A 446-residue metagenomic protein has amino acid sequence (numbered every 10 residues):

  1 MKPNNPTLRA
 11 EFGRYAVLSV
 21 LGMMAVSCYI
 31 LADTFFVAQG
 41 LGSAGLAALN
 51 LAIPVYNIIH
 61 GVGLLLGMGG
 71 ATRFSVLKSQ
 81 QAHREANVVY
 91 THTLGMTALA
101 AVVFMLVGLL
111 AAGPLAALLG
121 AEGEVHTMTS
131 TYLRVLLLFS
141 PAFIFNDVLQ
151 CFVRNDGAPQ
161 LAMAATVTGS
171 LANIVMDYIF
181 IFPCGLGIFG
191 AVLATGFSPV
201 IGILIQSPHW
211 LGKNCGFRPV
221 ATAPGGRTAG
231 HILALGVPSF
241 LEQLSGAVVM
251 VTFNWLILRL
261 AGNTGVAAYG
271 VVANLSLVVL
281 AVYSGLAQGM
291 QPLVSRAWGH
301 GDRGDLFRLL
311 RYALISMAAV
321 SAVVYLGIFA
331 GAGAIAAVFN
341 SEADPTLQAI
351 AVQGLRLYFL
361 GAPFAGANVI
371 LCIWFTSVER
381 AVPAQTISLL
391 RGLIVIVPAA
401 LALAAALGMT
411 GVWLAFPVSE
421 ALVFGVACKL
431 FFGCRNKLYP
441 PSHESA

Functional and structural regions predicted by a protein language model:
M1-S19, F74-P141, P183-V237, V294-G361 (+1 more regions): Short alpha-helical transmembrane segments in multi-pass integral membrane proteins
P3-L41, P54-G69, R73, A98-M105 (+4 more regions): N-terminal transmembrane alpha-helices
R14-D33, V135, N146, G169 (+5 more regions): Transmembrane helical elements of multi-pass membrane transporters/channels
V20, C28-A47, A116-G123, I179-L186 (+5 more regions): Helix-terminus/linker motif at the lipid-water interface of multi-pass membrane proteins
S43-P54, T129, L133, V192 (+2 more regions): Small-residue hotspots at the loop-to-helix junctions and early N-terminal turns of transmembrane alpha-helices
L46-L106, F143-A162, A268-L326, A330-A332 (+1 more regions): Small-residue-rich hydrophobic transmembrane alpha-helices
I58-G61, N173-D177, G202-S207, L277-A281 (+3 more regions): Hydrophobic transmembrane alpha-helices of multi-pass small-molecule transporters
G67, V135-R154, A162-S170, A191-Q206 (+4 more regions): Short runs within selected transmembrane alpha-helices of multi-pass transporters and secretion channels
